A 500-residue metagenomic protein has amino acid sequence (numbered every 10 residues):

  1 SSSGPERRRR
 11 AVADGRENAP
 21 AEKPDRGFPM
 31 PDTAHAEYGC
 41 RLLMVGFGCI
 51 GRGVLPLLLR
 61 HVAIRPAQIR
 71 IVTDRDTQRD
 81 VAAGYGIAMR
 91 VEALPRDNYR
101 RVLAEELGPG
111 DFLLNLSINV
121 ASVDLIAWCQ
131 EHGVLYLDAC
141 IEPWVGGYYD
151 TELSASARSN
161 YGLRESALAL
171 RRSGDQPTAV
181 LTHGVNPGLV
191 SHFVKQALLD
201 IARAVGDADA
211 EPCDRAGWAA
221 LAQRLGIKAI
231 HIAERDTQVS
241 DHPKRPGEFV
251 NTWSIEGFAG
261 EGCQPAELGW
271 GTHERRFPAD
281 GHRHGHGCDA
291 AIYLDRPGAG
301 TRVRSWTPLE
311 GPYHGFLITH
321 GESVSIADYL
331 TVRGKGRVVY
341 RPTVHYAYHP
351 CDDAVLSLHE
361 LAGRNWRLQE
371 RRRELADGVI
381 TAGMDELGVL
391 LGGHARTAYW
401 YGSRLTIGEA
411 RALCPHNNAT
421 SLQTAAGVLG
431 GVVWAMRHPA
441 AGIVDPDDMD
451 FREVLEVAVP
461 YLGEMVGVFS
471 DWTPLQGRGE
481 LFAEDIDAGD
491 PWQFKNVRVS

Functional and structural regions predicted by a protein language model:
G27-G39: A short, basic/flexible loop-to-alpha-helix module at the beginning of a structural domain
L43-G46: Conserved N-terminal Rossmann-fold NAD(P)-binding element of oxidoreductases
I50: Hydrophobic/small residue at the entry helix of a nucleotide-binding pocket
P66-V81: NAD(P)-binding Rossmann-fold cofactor-contacting core
L94, F112-S122: N-terminal glycine-rich "phosphate-gripper" loop used for MgATP/nucleotide binding and carboxylate activation
P95-E106: Conserved Rossmann-fold cofactor-binding substructure of NAD(P)-dependent oxidoreductases
I126, C140-D175: Rossmann-fold NAD(P)-binding glycine/threonine-rich loop
D200-S500: C-terminal catalytic/substrate-binding lobe primarily of soluble NAD(P)-dependent oxidoreductases
